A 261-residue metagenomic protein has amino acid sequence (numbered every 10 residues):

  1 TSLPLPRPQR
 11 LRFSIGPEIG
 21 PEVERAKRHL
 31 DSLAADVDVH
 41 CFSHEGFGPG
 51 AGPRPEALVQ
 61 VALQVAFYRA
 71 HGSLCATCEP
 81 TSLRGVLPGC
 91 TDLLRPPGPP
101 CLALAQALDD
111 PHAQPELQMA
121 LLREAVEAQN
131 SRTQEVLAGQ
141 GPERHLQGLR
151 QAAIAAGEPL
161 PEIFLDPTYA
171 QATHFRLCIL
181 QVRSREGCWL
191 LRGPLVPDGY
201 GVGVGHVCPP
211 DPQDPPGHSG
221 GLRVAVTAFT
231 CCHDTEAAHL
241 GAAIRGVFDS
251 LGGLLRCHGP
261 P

Functional and structural regions predicted by a protein language model:
T1-P261: Acyl-CoA-dependent O-acyltransferases
